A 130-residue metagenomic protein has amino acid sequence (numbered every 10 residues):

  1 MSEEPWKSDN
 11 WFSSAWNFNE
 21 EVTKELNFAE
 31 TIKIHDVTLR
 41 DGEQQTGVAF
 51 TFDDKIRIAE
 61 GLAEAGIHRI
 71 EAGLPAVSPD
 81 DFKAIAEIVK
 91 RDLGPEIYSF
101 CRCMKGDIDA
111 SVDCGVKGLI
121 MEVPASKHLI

Functional and structural regions predicted by a protein language model:
M1-E25, E64-A72, C103-A110, V123-H128: N-terminal-biased segments
T23-V48, G118-I130: N-terminal small/glycine-rich loop or linker at the start of catalytic domains across soluble metabolic enzymes
K33-V37, H68-A72, P95-C101, K117-M121: Hydrophobic faces of well-ordered beta-strands that scaffold small-molecule active sites in alpha/beta enzyme cores
V37-R40, P75-V77, F100-M104, P124-S126: Active-site beta-loop-alpha junctions enriched in small/polar residues
D54-G73, A110-G118: Catalytic domains of carbohydrate-active enzymes, especially glycoside hydrolases
K55, D81, I85, M104: Aromatic/hydrophobic pocket-lining residues that form the small-molecule binding cavity in soluble enzyme cores
I67-L93, V123-I130: Glycine-rich, proline-tolerant flexible connector loops at the mouths of alpha/beta enzymes
A86-D92, I108-I120: Acidic (Asp/Glu)-rich catalytic clusters
